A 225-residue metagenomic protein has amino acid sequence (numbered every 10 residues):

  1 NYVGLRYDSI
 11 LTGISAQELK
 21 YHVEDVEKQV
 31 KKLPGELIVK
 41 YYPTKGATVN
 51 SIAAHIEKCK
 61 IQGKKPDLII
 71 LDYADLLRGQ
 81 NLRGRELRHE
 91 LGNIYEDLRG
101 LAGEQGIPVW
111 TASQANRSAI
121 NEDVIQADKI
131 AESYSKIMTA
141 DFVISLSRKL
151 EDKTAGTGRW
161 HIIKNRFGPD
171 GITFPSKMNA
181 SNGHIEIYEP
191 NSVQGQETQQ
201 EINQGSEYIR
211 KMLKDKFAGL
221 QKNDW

Functional and structural regions predicted by a protein language model:
N1: Short beta-strand-centered segment that lines the nucleotide-binding/catalytic pocket of NTP-utilizing
G4, D8, G13, K28-K32 (+4 more regions): C-terminal regions of RecA-like/P-loop NTPase motor modules
I14-L19, I38-G46, G79-G92, A119-D128: Flexible beta-alpha connector loops of hexameric P-loop NTPases
E18-L33: Long, charged amphipathic helices and adjacent flexible linkers at domain junctions
Y73: Walker B catalytic acidic pair
L76-G79, S145: Residues immediately C-terminal
L91, Y95, S133-K136: Amphipathic alpha-helical segments in well-structured domains
T111-Q114: Conserved H-loop
